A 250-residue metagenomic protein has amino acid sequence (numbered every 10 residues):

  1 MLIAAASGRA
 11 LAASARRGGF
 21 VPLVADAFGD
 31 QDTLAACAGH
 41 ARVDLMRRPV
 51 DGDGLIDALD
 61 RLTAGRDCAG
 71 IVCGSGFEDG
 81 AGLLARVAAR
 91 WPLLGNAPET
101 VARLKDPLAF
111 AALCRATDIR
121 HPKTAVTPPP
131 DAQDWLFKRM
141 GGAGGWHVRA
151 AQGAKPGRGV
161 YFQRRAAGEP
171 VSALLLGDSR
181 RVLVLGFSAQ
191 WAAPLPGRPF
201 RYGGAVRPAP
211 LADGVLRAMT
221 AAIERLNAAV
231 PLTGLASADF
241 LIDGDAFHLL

Functional and structural regions predicted by a protein language model:
M1-E99, L108-A109: ATP-binding N-terminal substructure of ATP-dependent carboxylate-amine bond-forming enzymes
V21-V24, R181, L250: Residues at the starts of beta-strands that form the adenosine-phosphate
A89-G153: A conserved helix-loop-beta module that forms one wall/lid of the active-site cleft in ATP-utilizing catalytic domains
L136-K138, L175, A246-L250: A short beta-strand motif that forms the metal-chelation/ATP-contact edge of phosphoryl-transfer active sites
R164-P231, I242: ATP-dependent carboxylate/phosphate-activation module, predominantly the ATP-grasp catalytic core and closely related
T233-A238: Flexible, glycine/charged-enriched surface loops at secondary-structure junctions
D239-A246: A glycine-rich phosphate-binding loop feature that marks nucleotide/adenosyl-phosphate handling sites
